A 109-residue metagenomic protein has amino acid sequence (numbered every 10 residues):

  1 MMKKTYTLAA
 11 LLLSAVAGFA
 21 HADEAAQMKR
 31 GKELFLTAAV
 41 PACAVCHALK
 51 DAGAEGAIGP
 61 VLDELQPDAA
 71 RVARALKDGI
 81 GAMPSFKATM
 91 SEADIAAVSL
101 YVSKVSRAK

Functional and structural regions predicted by a protein language model:
M1-A25, R107-K109: N-terminal export/targeting leaders of redox proteins
L8, A25, R30, G56 (+1 more regions): Extracytoplasmic copper-binding redox domains, predominantly the cupredoxin/blue-copper superfamily
G18-A38, R71: Electrostatic cytochrome c docking/interface patches
F35-L36, A44-I80, A88: Gly/Gly-Pro-rich "capping" loops immediately C-terminal to redox-active cysteine motifs in periplasmic/lumenal
P41: Cys/His-enriched microdomains
T89-K109: C-terminal capping alpha-helices of c-type cytochrome domains
